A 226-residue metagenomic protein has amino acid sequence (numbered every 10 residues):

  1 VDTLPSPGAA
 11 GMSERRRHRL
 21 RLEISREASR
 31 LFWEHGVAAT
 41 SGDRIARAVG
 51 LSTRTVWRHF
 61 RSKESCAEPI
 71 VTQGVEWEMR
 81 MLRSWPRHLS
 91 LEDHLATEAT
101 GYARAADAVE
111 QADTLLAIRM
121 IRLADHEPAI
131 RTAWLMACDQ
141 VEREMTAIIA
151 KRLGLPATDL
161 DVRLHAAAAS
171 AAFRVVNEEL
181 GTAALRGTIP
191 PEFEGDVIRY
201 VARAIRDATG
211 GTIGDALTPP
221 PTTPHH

Functional and structural regions predicted by a protein language model:
V1-L51, E68, W77: Basic, helix-initiating cap at the start of DNA-binding domains
V1-P7, E178, T182-H226: C-terminal peripheral helix-coil segments that are non-catalytic and often amphipathic
R19, E64-G74, C138: Alpha-helical DNA-contacting segments of helix-turn-helix folds
R47, R61-S62: Residue-level detection of the helix-turn-helix DNA-binding "recognition helix"
S52-F60: Short hydrophobic/aromatic patch on the recognition helix
P69, E76, R80-M120: Hydrophobic alpha-helical connector segments
L116, A124, E142-A147, D159-G181 (+1 more regions): Hydrophobic alpha-helical segments that form the core of small-molecule binding pockets and/or dimer interfaces
I121, P128-G154, R163-L164: Amphipathic alpha-helical packing segments from all-alpha helical-bundle domains
